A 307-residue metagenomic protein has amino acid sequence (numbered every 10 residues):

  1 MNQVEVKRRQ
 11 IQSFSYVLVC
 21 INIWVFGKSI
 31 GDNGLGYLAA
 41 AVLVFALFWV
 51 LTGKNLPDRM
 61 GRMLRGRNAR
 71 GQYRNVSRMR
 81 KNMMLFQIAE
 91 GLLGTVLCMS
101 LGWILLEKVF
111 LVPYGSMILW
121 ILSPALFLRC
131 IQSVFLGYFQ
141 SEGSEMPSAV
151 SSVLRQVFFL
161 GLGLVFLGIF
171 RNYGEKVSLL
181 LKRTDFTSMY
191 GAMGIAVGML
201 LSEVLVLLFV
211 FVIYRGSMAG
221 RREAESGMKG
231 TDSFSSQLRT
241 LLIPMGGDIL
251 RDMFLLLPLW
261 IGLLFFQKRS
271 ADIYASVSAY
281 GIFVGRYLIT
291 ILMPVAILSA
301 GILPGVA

Functional and structural regions predicted by a protein language model:
N2, A39, R74-A89, L238 (+1 more regions): Interfacial transmembrane-helix starts/ends
N2-D58, G246-Q267: Signature of the first transmembrane helix
F26-L47, Y114, S188-M193, Q237-P244 (+1 more regions): Interfacial/gating helices of multi-pass transporter permease domains
K54-A69, A296-A307: Helix-loop junctions and terminal segments of transmembrane helices in multi-pass membrane transport/translocation
L93-S116: Short membrane-interface helical motifs at transmembrane helix boundaries in multi-pass membrane transporters
L111-F135, G161, M193-A196, G285-L288: Alpha-helical transmembrane segments of multi-pass membrane proteins
R129-S152: Membrane-interface junctions at transmembrane-helix termini in multi-pass inner-membrane proteins
S151-V165, I169, Y173-S217, R251: Hydrophobic alpha-helical transmembrane segments
